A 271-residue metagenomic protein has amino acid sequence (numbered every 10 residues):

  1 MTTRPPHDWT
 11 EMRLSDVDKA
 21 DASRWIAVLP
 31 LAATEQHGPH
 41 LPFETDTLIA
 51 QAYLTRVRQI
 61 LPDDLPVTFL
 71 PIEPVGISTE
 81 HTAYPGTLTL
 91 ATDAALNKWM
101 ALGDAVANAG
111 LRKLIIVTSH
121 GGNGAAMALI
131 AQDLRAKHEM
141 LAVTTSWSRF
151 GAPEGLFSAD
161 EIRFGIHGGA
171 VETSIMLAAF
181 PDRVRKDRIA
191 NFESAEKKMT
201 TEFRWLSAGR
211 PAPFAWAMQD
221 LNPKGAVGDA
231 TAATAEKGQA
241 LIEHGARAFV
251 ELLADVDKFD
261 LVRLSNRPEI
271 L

Functional and structural regions predicted by a protein language model:
M1-K113, G121-L271: Extended, histidine- and acidic-residue-enriched regions that form the cofactor-binding/catalytic faces
